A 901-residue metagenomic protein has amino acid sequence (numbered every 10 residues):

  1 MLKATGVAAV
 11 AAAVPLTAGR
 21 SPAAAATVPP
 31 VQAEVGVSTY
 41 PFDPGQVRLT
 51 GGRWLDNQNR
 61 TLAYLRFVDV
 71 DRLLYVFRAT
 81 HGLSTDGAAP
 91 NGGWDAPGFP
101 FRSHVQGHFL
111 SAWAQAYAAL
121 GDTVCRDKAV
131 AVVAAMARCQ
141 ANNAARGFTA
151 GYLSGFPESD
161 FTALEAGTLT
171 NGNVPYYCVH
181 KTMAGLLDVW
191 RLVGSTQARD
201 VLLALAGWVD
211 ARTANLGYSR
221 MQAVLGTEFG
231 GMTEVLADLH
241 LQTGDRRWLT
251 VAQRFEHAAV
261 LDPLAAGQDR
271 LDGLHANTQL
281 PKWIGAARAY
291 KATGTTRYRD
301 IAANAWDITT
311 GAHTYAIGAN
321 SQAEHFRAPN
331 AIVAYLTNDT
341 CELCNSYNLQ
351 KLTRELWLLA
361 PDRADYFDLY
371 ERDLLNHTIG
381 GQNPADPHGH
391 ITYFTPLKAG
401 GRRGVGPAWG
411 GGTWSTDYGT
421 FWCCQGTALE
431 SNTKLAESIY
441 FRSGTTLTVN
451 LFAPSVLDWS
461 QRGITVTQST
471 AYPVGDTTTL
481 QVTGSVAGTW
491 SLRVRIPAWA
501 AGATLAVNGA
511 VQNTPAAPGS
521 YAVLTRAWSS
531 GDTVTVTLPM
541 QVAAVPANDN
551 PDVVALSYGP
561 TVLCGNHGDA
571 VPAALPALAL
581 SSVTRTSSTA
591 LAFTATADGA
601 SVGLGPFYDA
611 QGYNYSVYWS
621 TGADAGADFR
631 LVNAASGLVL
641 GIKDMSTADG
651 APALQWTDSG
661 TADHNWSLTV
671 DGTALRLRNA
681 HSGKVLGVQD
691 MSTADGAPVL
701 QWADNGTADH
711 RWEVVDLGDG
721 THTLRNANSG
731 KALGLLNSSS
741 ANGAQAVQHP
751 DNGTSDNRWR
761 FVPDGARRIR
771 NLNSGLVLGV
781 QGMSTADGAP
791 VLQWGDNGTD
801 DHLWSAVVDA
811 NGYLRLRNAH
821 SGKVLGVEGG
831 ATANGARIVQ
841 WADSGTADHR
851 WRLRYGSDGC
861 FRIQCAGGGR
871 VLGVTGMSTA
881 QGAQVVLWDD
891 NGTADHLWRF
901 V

Functional and structural regions predicted by a protein language model:
M1-R20: N-terminal export signals
V10-A11, P15, A25-V105, V130-A163 (+2 more regions): Low-complexity, Ser/Thr/Pro/Gly-enriched N-terminal "stalk/linker" regions
N57-A88, A129-F148, D200-G217, R247-G267 (+2 more regions): Long, well-ordered core segments of solenoidal/helical folds
Y75-F99, A150-N173, A223-L239, A266-R288 (+2 more regions): Carbohydrate-binding/catalytic loop surfaces
G87-F99, Y117-R254: Extended ligand-binding groove/face enriched in aromatic
F101-A118, V174-W190, L225-H240, L274-K291 (+2 more regions): Well-ordered alpha-helical segments within folded domains of soluble proteins
A302, D368-Q481, W499, A517 (+2 more regions): C-terminal beta-rich recognition modules with glycine/proline-rich loops and embedded aromatic residues
A625-V901: Lectin-like carbohydrate-binding module/patch detector with strong preference for beta-trefoil
